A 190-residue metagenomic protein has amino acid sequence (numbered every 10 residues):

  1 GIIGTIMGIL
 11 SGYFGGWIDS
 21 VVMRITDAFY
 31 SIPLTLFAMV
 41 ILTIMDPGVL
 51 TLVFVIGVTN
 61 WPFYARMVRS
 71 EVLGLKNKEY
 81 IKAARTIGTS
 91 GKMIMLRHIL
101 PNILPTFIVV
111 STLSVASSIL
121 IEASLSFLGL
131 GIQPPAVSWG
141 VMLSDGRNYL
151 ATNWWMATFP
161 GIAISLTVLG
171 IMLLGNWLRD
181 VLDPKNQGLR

Functional and structural regions predicted by a protein language model:
G1-R190: Alpha-helical transmembrane segments of integral membrane proteins, especially multi-pass inner/plasma-membrane
